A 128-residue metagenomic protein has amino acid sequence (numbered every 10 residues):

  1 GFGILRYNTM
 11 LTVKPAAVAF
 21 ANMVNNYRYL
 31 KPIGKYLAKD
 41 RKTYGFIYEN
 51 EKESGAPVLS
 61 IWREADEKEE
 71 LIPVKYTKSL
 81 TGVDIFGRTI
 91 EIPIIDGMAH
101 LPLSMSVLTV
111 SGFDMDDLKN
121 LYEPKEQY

Functional and structural regions predicted by a protein language model:
G1, T9, Y44-F46, P57 (+2 more regions): Short beta-strand micro-motifs in enzyme catalytic cores
G1-N25, G34-R41: Aromatic/acidic polysaccharide-binding cleft in carbohydrate-active enzymes
F20, L59, V110: Hydrophobic, well-ordered secondary-structure elements that form the walls of internal hydrophobic environments
N25-R28, E64: Hydrophobic alpha-helix feature that most strongly marks membrane-spanning transmembrane helices and their immediate
Y29-G34, A56-V58: Short, hydrophobic/aromatic-rich segments at coil-to-beta transitions
A38-K78, I85: Carbohydrate-binding surface patches
G87-P93: Surface-exposed loop/edge segments in extracytoplasmic proteins
P93-Y128: C-terminal beta-strand-rich structural cap/linker in extracellular carbohydrate-active enzymes
